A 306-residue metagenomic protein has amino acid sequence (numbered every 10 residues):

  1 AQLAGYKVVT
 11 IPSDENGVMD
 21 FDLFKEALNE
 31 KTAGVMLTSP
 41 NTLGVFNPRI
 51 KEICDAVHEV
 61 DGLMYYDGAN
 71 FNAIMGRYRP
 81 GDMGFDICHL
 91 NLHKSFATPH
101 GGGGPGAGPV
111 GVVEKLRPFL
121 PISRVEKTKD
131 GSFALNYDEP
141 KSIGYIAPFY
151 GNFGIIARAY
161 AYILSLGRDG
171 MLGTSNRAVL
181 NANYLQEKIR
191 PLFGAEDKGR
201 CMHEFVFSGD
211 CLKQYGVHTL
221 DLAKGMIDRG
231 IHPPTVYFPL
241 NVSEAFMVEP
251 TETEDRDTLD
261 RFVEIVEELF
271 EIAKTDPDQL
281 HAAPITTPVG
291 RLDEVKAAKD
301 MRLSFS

Functional and structural regions predicted by a protein language model:
A1-D130, G216-V217, E244: Conserved PLP-enzyme active-site core in the AAT-like
L3-K7, F24-A27, K31, T38-S39 (+15 more regions): Generic, well-ordered alpha-helical scaffold segments in large soluble proteins
Y78, T128-I146, Y150, I163-S306: Non-catalytic terminal extensions of PLP-dependent enzymes
P99-G106, I146-F153, L172: Short, conserved micro-motifs enriched in small and acidic residues
